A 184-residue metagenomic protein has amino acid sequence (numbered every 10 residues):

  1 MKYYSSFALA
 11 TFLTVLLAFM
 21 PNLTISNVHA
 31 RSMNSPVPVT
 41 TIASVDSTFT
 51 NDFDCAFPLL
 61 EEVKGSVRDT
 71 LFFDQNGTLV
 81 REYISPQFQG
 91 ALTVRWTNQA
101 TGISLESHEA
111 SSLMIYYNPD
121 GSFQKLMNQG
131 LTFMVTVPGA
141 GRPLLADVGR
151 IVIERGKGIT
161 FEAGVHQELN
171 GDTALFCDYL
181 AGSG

Functional and structural regions predicted by a protein language model:
M1-F12: Bacterial N-terminal signal peptides that target proteins for export
F7-A8, V28, N34: Serine/proline-rich low-complexity intrinsically disordered segments, especially terminal tails, linkers
A10-F12, M20, V45: Short stretches within intrinsically disordered, low-complexity N-terminal or propeptide regions
A10-L13, I25, G102: A generic structural signal for solvent-exposed, polar alpha-helical segments
V15-N27: C-terminal segment of classical bacterial N-terminal signal peptides
R31-G184: Beta-strand-enriched cores of mature, soluble protein domains
